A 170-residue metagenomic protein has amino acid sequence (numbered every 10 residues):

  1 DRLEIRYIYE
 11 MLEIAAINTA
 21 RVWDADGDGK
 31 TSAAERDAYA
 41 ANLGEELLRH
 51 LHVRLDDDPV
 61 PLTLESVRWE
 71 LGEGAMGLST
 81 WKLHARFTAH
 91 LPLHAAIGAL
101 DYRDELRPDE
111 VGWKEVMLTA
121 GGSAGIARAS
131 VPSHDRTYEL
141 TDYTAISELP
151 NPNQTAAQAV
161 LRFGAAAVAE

Functional and structural regions predicted by a protein language model:
D1-E170: N-terminal soluble domains immediately following signal/targeting peptides that reside in extracytoplasmic
